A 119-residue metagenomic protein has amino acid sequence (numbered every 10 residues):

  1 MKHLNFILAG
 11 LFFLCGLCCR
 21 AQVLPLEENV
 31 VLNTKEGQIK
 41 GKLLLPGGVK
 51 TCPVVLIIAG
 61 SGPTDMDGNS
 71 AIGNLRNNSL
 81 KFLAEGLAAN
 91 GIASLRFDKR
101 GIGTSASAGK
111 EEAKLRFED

Functional and structural regions predicted by a protein language model:
M1-L24: Bacterial Sec-dependent N-terminal signal peptides
A21-K50, V54: N-terminal cap/lid segment of alpha/beta-hydrolase-fold proteins
K42, D67-S70, S105-A108: Short, solvent-exposed loop/turn and secondary-structure capping segments
P46, A59-S61, R100-I102, E118: Solvent-exposed coil/turn segments that connect beta secondary-structure elements in extracytoplasmic/periplasmic
G48-G86: Short, surface-exposed "cap/lid" segments of acyl-processing enzymes
N78-A106: Conserved alpha/beta-hydrolase
S79, E112-D119: Alpha/beta-hydrolase active-site loop
